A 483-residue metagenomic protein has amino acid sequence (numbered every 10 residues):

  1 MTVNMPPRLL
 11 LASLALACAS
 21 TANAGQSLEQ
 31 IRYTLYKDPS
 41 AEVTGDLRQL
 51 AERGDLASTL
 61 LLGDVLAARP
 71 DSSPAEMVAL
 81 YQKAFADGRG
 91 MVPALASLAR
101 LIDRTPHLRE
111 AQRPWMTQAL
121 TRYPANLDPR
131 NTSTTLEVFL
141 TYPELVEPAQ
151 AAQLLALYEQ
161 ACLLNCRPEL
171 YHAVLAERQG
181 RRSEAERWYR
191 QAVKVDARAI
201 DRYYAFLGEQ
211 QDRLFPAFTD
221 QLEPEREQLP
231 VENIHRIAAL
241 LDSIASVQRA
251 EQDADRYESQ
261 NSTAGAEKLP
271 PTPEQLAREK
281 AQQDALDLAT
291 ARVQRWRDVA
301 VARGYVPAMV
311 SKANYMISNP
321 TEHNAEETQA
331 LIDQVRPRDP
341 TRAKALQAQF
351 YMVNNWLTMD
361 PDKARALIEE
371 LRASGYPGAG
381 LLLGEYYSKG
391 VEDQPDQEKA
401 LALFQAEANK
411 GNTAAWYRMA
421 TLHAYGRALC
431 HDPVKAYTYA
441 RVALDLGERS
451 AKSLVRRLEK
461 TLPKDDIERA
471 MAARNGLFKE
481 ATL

Functional and structural regions predicted by a protein language model:
T2-L10: Bacterial N-terminal signal peptides that target proteins for export
L16-A68, S133-T134, D212, V231-N233 (+3 more regions): N-terminal leader/linker segments that initiate helical-solenoid repeat arrays
Q30, L61-A68, L95-T105, T135-Y142 (+9 more regions): Hydrophobic face of amphipathic alpha-helices that form TPR/SEL1-like repeat modules and related alpha-solenoid
D38, P70-S72, P106-H107, G180 (+6 more regions): Residue-level detector of the short coil/turn that links helix A to helix B within each tetratricopeptide repeat
E42-R48, P74-F85, R109-P124, P148-C162 (+9 more regions): Alpha-helical repeat scaffolds
R53-D55, R69, D87-M91, R122-N131 (+16 more regions): Short helix-capping/linker turns of helical repeat alpha-solenoids
L140, Q349-N355, E369, Y376-A414: Alpha-helical adaptor scaffolds
L269-P270, S450-L483: Terminal, low-structured helical/coil segments at or just beyond the last alpha-helical repeat
